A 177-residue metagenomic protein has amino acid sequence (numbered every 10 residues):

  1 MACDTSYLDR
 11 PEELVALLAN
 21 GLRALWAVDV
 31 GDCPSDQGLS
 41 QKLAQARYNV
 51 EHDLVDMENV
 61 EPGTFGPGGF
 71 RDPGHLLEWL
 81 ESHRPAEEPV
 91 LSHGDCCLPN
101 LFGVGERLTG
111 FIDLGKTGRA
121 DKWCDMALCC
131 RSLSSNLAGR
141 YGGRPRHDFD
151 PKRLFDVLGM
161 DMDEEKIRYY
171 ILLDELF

Functional and structural regions predicted by a protein language model:
M1-G38, A86: ATP-binding pocket architecture of kinase catalytic cores
L14-L18, G69, K122: An acidic site on a long C-lobe helix of protein kinase domains
L17-A24, Q45, H75, L128 (+2 more regions): Alpha-helical elements of Rossmann-like donor-binding domains used by nucleotide-donor carbohydrate transfer enzymes
V28, G38-H83: Active-site catalytic-loop/activation-segment of kinase and kinase-like phosphoryl-transfer enzymes
C33-L43, R144, R168-Y170: Short, flexible loop/turn segments with low-complexity composition
L54, E87-S92, V104-M162: Active-site Asp-x-Gly
D95, N100: Conserved catalytic-loop position in the HRD/HxD motif
V157-F177: Charged phosphate-binding loop/patch that engages nucleotide di/tri-phosphates or the phosphate backbone of nucleic
